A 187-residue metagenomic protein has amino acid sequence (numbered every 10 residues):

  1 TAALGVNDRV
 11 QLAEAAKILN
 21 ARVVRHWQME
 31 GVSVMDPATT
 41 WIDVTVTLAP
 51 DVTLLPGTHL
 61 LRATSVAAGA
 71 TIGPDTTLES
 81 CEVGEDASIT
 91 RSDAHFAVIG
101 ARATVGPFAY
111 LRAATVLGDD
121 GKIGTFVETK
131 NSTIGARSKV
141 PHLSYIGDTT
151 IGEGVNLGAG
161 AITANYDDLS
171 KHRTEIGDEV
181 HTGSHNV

Functional and structural regions predicted by a protein language model:
T1-T39, V44-T45, D51, R102: Terminal amphipathic alpha-helical/low-complexity segments used for targeting or macromolecular assembly
S33-V187: Structural signal for interior beta-strand "rungs" in well-ordered beta-sheet cores of soluble enzyme domains
